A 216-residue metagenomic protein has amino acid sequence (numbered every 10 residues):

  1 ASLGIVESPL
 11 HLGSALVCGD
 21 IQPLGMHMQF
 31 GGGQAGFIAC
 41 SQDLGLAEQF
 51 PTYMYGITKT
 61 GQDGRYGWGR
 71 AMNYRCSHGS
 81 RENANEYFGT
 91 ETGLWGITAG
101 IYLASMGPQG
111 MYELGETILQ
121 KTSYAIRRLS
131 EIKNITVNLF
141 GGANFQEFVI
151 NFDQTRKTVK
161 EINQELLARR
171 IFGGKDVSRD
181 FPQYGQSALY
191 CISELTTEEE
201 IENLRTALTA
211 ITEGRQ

Functional and structural regions predicted by a protein language model:
A1-G69, N134, I150, K160-Q164 (+4 more regions): Conserved PLP-enzyme active-site core in the AAT-like
A1-S2, I21-L24, G33-A35, C40-L46 (+9 more regions): Short, glycine-/Ser/Thr-/acidic-enriched flexible segments
L10, A104, L167: Short polybasic/polar patches that bind polyanions
M26, A84, G173: Glycine-rich, flexible loop/turn motifs
G64-E131, I135-N144: Structural motif of enzymes handling amino- and sulfur-group chemistry
G107-L195, E199, N203: Conserved C-terminal alpha-helix-loop-beta "cap" of PLP-dependent enzymes that closes/shapes the active-site mouth
K175, G214-Q216: Conserved short beta-strand edge segments in small beta-sheet-based binding/regulatory domains
